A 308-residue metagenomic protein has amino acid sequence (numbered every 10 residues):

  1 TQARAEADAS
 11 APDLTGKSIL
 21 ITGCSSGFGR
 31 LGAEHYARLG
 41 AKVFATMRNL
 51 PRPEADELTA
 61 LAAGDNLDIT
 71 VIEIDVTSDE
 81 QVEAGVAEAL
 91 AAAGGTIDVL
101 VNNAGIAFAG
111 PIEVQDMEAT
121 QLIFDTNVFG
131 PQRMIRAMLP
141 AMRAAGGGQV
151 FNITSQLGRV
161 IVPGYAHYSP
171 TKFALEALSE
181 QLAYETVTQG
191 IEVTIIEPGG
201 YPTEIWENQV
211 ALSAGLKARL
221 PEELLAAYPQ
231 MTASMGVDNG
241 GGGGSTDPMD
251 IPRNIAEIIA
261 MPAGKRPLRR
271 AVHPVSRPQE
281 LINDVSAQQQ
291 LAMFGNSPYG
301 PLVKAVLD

Functional and structural regions predicted by a protein language model:
S25-S26: Conserved glycine-rich cofactor-binding loop
L39-D56: Conserved glycine-rich Rossmann-like NAD(P)H-binding loop of the short-chain dehydrogenase/reductase
R52, E73-A84, M117: The beta1-alpha1 cofactor-binding region of Rossmann-like NAD(H)/NADP(H)-dependent oxidoreductases
P111-I112, A119-Q121: Substrate-binding pocket helix/loop in short-chain dehydrogenase/reductase
I135, T171: Active-site helix of classical SDR
S155: Residue(s) in the substrate-gating loop at a strand-loop-helix junction that position the organic substrate next
Q189-N239: C-terminal beta-strand-loop-alpha-helix "lid" module of Rossmann-like NAD(P)-dependent dehydrogenases
